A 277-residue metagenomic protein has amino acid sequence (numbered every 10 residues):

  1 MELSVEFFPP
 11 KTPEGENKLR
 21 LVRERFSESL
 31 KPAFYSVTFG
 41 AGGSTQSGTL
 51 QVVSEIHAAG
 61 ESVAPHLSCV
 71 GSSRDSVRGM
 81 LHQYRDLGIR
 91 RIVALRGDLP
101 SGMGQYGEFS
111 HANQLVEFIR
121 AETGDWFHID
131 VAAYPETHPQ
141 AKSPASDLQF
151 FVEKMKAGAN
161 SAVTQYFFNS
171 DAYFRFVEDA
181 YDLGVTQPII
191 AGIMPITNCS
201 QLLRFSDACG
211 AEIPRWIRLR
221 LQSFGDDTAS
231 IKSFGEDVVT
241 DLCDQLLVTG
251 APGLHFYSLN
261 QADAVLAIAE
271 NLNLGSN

Functional and structural regions predicted by a protein language model:
M1-E2, L30-F34, A59-V63, G88-R90 (+4 more regions): Short, well-ordered coil/turn segments that N-cap beta-strands
E2-L19, A41, V63-D75, H128-S146 (+1 more regions): Active-site mouth loops of central-metabolism enzymes
E6, Y35, Y84, K154 (+3 more regions): Conserved, mostly hydrophobic/aromatic
P13-S27, G48-T49, R74-H82, S143-E153 (+1 more regions): Short, acidic/polar
E14, G107-Y134, L183-E236, D241 (+1 more regions): Active-site pocket-lining/capping segments in soluble small-molecule metabolic enzymes
E14-E16, G43-E55, S73-M80, D98-I119 (+3 more regions): Active-site-adjacent beta->alpha loops and helix N-cap segments on the catalytic face of soluble alpha/beta enzymes
R23-K31, L50-G60, L81-I89, R120-G124 (+2 more regions): Acidic (Asp/Glu)-rich catalytic clusters
F34-T45, L67-C69, V93-L95, N160-N169 (+2 more regions): Catalytic beta/alpha-barrel core
